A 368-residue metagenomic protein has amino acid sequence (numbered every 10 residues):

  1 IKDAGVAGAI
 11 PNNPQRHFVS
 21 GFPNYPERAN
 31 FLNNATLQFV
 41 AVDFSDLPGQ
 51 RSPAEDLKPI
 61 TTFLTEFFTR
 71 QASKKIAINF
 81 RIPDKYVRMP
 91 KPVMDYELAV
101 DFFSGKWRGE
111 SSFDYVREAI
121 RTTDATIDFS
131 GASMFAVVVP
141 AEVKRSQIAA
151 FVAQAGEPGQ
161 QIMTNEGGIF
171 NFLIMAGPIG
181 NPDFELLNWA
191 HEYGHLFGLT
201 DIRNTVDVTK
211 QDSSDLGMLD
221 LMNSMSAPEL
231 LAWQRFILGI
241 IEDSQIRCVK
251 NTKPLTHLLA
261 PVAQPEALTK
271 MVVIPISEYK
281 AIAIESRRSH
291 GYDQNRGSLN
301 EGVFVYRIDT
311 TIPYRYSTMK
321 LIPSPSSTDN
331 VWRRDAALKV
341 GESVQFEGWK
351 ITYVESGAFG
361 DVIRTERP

Functional and structural regions predicted by a protein language model:
I1-P182, W189-A190, V208, Q294 (+1 more regions): Zn2+-dependent metallopeptidase catalytic core
G5-V6, P14, F18, Q50-R51 (+3 more regions): Non-catalytic C-terminal accessory/binding modules of secreted extracellular proteins
N33, S214-L216, G297-L299: A short, structural micro-pattern
A35-V40, S133-F135, E185-L186, D220 (+3 more regions): Residue-level detector of short, conserved catalytic/binding motifs and their immediate flanks
D43, M225-S226, D309: Residues at the C-termini of beta-strands that transition into short coil/loop
A54-K58, F236-E242, K320-S324: Short intrinsically disordered coil segments
M134, E142-Q294: Extracellular hydrolytic enzyme modules, especially secreted metalloproteases of the metzincin/thermolysin-like class
